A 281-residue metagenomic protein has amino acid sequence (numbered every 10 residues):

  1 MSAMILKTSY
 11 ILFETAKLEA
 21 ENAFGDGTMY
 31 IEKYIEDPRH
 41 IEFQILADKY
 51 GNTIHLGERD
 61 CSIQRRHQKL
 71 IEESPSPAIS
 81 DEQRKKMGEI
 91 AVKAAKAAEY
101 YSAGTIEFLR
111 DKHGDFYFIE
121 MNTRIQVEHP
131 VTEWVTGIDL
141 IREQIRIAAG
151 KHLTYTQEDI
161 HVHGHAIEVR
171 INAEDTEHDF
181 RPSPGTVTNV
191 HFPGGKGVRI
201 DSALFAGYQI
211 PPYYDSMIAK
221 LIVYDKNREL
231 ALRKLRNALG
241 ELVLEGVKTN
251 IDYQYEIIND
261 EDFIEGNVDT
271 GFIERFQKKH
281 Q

Functional and structural regions predicted by a protein language model:
M1-Q281: ATP-dependent carboxylate activation and anion-phosphoryl transfer catalytic cores that bind Mg-ATP to form
